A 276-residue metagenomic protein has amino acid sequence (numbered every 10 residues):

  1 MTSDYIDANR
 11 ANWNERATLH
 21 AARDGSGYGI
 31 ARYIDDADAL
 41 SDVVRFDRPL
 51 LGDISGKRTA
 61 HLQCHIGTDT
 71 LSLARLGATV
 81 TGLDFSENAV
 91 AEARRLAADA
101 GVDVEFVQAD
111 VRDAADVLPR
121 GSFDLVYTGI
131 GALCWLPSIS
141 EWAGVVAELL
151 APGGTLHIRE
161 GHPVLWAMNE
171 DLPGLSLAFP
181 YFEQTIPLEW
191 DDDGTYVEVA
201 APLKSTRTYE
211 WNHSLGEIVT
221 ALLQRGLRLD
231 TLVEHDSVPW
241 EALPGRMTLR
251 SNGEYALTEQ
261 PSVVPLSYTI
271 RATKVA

Functional and structural regions predicted by a protein language model:
M1-A31: N-terminal, positively charged/glycine-rich alpha-helical extensions of SAM-dependent methyltransferases
S26-K57: Conserved alpha-helix/loop element of class I SAM-dependent methyltransferases that forms part of the SAM/SAH-binding
K57-A114: Class I SAM-dependent methyltransferase SAM/SAH-binding core
D116-V126: A short acidic, Gly/Pro-enriched loop at the edge of an enzyme's catalytic core that lines a small-molecule cofactor
D124-S140: A short SAM/SAH-binding and catalytic strip from SAM-dependent methyltransferases
S140-T155: A short glycine-rich, Lys/Arg-flanked "PGG" loop and its adjoining helix->strand segment in the class I
T155-Y196: Conserved class I S-adenosyl-L-methionine
Y209-L232: Short alpha-helix
